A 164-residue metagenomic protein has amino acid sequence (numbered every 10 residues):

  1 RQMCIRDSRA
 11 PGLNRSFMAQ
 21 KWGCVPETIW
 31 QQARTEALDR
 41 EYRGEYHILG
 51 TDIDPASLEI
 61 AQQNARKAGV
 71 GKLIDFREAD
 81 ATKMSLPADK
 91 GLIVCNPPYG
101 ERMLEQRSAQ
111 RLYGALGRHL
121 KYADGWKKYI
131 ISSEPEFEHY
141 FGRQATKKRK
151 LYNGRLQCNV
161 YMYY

Functional and structural regions predicted by a protein language model:
R1-M84, E101-R102, S108: Conserved S-adenosyl-L-methionine
A79-K83, P87-Y164: C-terminal catalytic and target-recognition region of SAM-dependent MTase-like enzymes, primarily methyltransferases
